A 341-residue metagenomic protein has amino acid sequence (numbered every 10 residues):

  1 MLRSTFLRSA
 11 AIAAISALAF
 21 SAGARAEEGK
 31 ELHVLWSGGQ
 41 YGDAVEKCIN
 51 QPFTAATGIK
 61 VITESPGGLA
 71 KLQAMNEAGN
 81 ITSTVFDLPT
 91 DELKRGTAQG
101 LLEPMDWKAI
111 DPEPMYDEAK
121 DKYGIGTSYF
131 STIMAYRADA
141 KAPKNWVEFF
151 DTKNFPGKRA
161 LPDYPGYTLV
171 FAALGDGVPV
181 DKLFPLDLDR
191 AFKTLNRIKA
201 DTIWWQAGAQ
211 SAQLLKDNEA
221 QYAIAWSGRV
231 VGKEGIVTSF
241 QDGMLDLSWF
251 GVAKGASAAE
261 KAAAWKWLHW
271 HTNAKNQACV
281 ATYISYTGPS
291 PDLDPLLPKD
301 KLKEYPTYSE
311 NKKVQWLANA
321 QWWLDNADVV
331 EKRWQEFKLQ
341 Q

Functional and structural regions predicted by a protein language model:
E27-G96: Early extracytoplasmic/lumenal segment of secretory-pathway proteins
S37-E46, I81-S83, D87-K216: Extracytoplasmic ligand-binding site segments that recognize negatively charged/polar headgroups
D91-T97, K216-D217, Q221-I236: A ligand-binding cleft/hinge motif common to bilobed small-molecule-binding domains
L102-I110, K122-G126, Y222, E234-M244 (+1 more regions): Short beta-strand->loop
M115, Y129-T132, D189-R197, E234-A256: Periplasmic-binding protein-like
S131-A140, A173-V178, L247-E260, C279-Y283: A bilobed periplasmic-binding-protein/Venus flytrap-type ligand-binding module shared by bacterial periplasmic
A253-A318: Mature extracytoplasmic/periplasmic domains
K312-Q341: Conserved C-terminal helix/tail region of periplasmic/extracytoplasmic solute-binding proteins
